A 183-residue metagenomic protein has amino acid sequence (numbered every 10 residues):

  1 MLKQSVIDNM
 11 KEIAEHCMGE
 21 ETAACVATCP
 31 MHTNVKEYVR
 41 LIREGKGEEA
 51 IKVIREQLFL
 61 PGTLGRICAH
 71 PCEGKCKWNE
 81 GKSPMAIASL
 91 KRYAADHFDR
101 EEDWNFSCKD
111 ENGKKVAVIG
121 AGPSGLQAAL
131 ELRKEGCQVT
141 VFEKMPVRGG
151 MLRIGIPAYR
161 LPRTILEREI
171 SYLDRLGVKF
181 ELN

Functional and structural regions predicted by a protein language model:
M1-K115: Ferredoxin-type iron-sulfur electron-transfer modules and their immediate structural context
H32-E44, E49-V53, E80, P84-A88 (+1 more regions): Beta1-alpha1 glycine-rich phosphate/pyrophosphate-binding loop at the start of Rossmann-like nucleotide-binding domains
